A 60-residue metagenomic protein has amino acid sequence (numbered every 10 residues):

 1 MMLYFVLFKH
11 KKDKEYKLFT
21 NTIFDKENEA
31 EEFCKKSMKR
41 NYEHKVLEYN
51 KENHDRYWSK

Functional and structural regions predicted by a protein language model:
M1-T20: Short aromatic-glycine-(Arg/Gly/Cys) micro-motifs in beta-strand/loop hairpins
K9, E29-E31: Sparse, context-dependent recognition of short Cys/His-centered cofactor- or disulfide-binding micro-motifs
E15-N28, S37: A short, exposed loop/beta-hairpin motif centered on an aromatic-Gly-Thr core
E31-K60: Short, mixed-charge low-complexity intrinsically disordered segments
